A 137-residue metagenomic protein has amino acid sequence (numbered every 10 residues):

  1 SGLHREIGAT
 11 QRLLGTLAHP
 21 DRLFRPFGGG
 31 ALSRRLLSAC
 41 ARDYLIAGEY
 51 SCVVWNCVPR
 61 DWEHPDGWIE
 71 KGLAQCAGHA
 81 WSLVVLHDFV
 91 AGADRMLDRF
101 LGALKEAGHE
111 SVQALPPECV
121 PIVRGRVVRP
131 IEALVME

Functional and structural regions predicted by a protein language model:
S1-V120, G125-V128: Catalytic domains of cell-wall/extracellular-matrix polysaccharide-remodeling enzymes, centered on de-N-acetylation
I131-E137: Extended, intrinsically disordered, low-complexity segments
